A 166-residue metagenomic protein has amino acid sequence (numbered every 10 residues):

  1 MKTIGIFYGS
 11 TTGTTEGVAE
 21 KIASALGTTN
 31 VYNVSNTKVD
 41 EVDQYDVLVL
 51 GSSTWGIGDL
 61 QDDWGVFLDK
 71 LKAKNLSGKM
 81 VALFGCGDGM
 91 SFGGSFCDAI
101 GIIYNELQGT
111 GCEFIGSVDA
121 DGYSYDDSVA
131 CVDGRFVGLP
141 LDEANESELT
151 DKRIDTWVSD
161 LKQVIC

Functional and structural regions predicted by a protein language model:
M1: Iron-sulfur (Fe-S) cluster-binding modules
I4-I22: N-terminal beta1-alpha1 ligand-phosphate binding loop
G9-T12, N36, T54: Short, surface-exposed acidic/glycine-rich loop or hinge patches that mediate macromolecular interfaces
A25, Y32, Q44-L48, S52-C166: FMN-binding flavodoxin-like domain, especially the glycine-rich phosphate-binding loop
T28-K38: A short beta-strand-loop structural module common to alpha/beta enzyme folds
